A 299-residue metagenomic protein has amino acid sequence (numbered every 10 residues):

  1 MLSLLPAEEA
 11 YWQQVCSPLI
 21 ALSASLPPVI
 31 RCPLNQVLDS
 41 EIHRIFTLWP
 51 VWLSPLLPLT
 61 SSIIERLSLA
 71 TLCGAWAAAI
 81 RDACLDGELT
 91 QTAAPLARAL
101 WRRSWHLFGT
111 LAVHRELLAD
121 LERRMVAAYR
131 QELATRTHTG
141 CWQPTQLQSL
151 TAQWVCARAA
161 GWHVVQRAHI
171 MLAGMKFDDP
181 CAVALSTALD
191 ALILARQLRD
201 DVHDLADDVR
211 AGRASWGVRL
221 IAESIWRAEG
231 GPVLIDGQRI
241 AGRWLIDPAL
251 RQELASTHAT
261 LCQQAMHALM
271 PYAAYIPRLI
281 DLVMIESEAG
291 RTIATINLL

Functional and structural regions predicted by a protein language model:
M1-I80, C84-D86, L117-R124, H138-L147 (+1 more regions): Conserved N-terminal diphosphate/IPP-binding helix and adjacent helical/loop segment of trans-prenyltransferase domains
Q14-S23, V37-F46, S68-A70, R102-G212: All-alpha helical catalytic cores of prenyl diphosphate-utilizing isoprenoid enzymes
L34-I42, Q91-A97, T151-C156, L250-L254: Solvent-exposed loop and edge beta-strand segments that line ligand/cofactor-binding and catalytic clefts
L69-W76, S104, L254-T257, L261-Q264: Amphipathic alpha-helical protein-interaction segments
A79-H106, Q166-F177, L189-A249: Acidic, Mg2+-coordinating active-site segments of isoprenoid diphosphate-utilizing enzymes
Q91-A94, A119-R123, V183-S186, P277-I285: Short, charged, amphipathic alpha-helical segments
G109-A127, S224-A273: Primarily interfacial, aromatic-capped hydrophobic alpha-helices that serve as membrane anchors
Q153-C181, M266-L299: C-terminal intrinsically disordered extensions
